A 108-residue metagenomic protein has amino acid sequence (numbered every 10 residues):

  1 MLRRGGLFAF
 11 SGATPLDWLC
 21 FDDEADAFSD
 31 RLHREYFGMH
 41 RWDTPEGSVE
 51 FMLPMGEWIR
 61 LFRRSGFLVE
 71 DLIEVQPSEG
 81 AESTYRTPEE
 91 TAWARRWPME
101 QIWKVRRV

Functional and structural regions predicted by a protein language model:
L2-R4: Helix-to-beta-strand junctions that scaffold the AdoMet/dcAdoMet cofactor pocket in Class I SAM-dependent enzymes
L7-H40: Conserved class I S-adenosyl-L-methionine
G12-D17, W42-E57: Acceptor-substrate binding/catalytic loop of class I
A13-P15, E74-P77: Active-site loop/turn elements of alpha/beta-hydrolase fold enzymes, especially the short glycine-/histidine-rich
W18, E79-A81: Generic structural signal for helix capping and beta-alpha/helix-loop junctions
D22, E82-Y85: Short secondary-structure transition/capping segments
S48-I73: Short alpha-helix
S65-F67, Y85-V108: Core SAM-dependent methyltransferase catalytic element
